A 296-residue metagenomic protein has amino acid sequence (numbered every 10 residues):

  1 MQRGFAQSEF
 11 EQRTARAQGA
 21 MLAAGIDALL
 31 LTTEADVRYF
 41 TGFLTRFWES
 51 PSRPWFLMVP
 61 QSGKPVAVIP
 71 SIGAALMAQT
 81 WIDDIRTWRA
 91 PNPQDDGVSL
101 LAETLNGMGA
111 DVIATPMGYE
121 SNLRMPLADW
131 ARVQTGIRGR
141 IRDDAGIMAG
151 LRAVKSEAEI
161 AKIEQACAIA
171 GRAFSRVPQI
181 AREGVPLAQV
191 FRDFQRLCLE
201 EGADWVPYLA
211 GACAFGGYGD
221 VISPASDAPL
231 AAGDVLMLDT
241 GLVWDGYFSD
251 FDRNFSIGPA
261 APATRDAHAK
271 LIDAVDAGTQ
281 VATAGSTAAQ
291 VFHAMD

Functional and structural regions predicted by a protein language model:
M1-D296: Active-site neighborhoods and metal-handling regions in enzymes and metal-associated proteins
